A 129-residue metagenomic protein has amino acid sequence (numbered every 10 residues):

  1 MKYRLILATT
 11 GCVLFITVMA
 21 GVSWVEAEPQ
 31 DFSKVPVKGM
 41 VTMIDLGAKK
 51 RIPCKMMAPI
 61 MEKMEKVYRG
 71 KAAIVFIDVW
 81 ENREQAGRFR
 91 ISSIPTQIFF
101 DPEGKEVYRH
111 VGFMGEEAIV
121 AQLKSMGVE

Functional and structural regions predicted by a protein language model:
M1-A27, E129: N-terminal targeting signals for export/organelle localization
W24-V41: A short beta-strand-turn-helix
G39-T42, L46-K50, S93: Short pre-active-site segment immediately N-terminal to redox-active cysteine/selenocysteine motifs in thiol-based
L46, E65, G70-R83: Thiol-based oxidoreductase modules, predominantly thioredoxin-like and allied folds used for disulfide exchange
K55-V67: Typically the conserved alpha-helix immediately C-terminal to a functionally engaged Cys/Sec in thioredoxin-like
R90-I98: Structural micro-motif
D101-E129: Non-catalytic, surface beta->alpha helical segment in thiol-disulfide oxidoreductase systems
